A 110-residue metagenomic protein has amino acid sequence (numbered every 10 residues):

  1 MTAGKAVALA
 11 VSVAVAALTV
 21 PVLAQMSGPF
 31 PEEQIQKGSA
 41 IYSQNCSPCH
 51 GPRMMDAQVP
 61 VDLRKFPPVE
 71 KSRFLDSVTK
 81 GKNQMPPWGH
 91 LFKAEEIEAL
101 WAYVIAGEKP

Functional and structural regions predicted by a protein language model:
M1-A3: N-terminal secretory signal peptides that target proteins for export/translocation
A8-P21: Bacterial N-terminal signal peptides
V13, S27, G38, L63 (+2 more regions): Generic anion/oxyanion-binding catalytic loop in active/binding sites
T19-I41: Electrostatic cytochrome c docking/interface patches
E32-S39, G51-K82: Gly/Gly-Pro-rich "capping" loops immediately C-terminal to redox-active cysteine motifs in periplasmic/lumenal
G38, S43-P52, L100, V104: The canonical Cys-X-X-Cys-His
A57-R64, T79-P110: Axial heme c-ligation environment in periplasmic c-type cytochrome domains
